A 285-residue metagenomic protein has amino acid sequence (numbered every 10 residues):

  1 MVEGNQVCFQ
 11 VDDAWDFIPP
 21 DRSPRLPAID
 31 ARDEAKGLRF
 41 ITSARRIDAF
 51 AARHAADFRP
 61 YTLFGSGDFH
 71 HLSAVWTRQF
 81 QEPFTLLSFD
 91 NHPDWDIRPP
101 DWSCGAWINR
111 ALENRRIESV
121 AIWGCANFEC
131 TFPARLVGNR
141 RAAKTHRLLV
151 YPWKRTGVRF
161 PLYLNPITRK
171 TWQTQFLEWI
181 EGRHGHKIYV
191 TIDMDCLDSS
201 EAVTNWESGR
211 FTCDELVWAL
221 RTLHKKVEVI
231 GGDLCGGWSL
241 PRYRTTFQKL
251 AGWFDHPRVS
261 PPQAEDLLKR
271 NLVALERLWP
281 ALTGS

Functional and structural regions predicted by a protein language model:
M1-F64, D68-T85, R116-I117, A121 (+4 more regions): Catalytic cores of soluble, metal-dependent hydrolases
F69-H70, D101-I108: Short acidic (Asp/Glu) patches
L86-R98, W107: Long, hydrophobic, well-ordered secondary-structure blocks that form the structural core and pocket-lining surfaces
D90, G124-A126: Conserved acidic E/D residue at the C-terminus of a beta-strand in Rossmann-like folds
D94-P100, W123, Y163-I167: Flexible, glycine/proline-enriched loop segments at strand-loop-helix junctions that form or flank small-ligand binding
I97-W102, V203-N205: Short, solvent-exposed loop/turn segments at secondary-structure boundaries
